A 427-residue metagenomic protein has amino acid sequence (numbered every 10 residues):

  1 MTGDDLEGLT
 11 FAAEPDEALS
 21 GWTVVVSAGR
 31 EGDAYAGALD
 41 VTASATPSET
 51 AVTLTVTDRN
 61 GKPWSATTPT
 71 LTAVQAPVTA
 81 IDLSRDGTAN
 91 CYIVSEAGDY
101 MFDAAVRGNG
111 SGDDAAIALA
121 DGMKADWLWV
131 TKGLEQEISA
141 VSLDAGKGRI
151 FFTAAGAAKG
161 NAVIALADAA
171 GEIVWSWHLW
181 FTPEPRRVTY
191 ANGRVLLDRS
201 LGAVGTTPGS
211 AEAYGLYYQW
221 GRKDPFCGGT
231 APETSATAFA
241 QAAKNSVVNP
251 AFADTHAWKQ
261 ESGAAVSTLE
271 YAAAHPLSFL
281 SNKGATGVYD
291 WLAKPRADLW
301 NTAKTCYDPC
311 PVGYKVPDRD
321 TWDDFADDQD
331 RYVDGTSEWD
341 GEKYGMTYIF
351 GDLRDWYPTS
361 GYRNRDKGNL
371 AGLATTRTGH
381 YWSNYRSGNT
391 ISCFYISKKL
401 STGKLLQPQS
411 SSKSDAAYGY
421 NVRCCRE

Functional and structural regions predicted by a protein language model:
T2-L9, L19: Extracellular acidic loop/turn motifs
E14-S20, S27-E31, R59: Change "in extracellular beta-sheet-rich domains … of secreted and cell-surface proteins" to "in beta-sheet-rich domains
R30, A34-P47, A145-K159: Extracellular/luminal low-complexity segments enriched in Ser/Thr/Pro
L39, P47-R59, A158-A169: A short beta-strand micro-motif common to beta-rich folds, especially ectodomain repeats
R59-T67, A170-W175: Short, exposed coil/turn segments at beta-strand boundaries within extracellular/luminal domains
T67-A73: Terminal edge beta-strands and adjacent linker/stalk segments of extracellular immunoglobulin-superfamily beta-sandwich
A76-K304, S387, A416-E427: Short, compositionally biased
V163, A203, L277, N282-E427: C-terminal, surface-exposed recognition/capping segments
